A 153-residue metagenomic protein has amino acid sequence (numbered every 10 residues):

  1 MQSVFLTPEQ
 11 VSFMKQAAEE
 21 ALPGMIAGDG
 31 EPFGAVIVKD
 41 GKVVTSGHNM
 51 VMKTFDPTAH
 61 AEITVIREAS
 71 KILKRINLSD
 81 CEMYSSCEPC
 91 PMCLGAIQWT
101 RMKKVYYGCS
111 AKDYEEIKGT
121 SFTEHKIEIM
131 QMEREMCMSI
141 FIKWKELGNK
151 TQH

Functional and structural regions predicted by a protein language model:
M1-I26, P89, G95-H153: Zinc-dependent deaminase
A27-E31: A short helix-loop-beta-strand connector motif used in the catalytic cores of GNAT acetyltransferases and, in some
P32-G41: Short beta-strand scaffold segments in enzyme catalytic cores
M50-I63: A short, polar/charged loop-to-alpha-helix boundary motif
R75-C87: Immediate flanking context of iron-sulfur cluster ligation sites
